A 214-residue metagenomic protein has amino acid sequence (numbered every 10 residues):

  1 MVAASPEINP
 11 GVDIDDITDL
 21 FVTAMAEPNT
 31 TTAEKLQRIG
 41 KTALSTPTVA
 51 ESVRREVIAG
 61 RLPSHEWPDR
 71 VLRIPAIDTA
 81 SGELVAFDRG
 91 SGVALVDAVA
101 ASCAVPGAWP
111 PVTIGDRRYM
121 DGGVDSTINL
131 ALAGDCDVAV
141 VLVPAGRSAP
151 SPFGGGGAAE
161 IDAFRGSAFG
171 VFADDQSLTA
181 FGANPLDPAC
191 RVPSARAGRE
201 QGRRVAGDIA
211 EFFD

Functional and structural regions predicted by a protein language model:
M1-D214: Patatin-like phospholipase
